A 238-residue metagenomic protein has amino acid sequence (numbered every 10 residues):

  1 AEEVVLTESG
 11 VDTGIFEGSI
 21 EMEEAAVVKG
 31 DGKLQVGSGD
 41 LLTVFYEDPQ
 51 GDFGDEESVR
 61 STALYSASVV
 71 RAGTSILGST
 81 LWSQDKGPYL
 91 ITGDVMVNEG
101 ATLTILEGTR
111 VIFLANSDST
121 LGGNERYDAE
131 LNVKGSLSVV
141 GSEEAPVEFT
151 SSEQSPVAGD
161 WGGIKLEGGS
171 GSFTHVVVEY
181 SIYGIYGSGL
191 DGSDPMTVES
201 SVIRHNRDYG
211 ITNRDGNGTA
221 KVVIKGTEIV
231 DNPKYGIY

Functional and structural regions predicted by a protein language model:
A1-V5, G10: Extended low-complexity, serine/threonine- and proline-enriched intrinsically disordered segments
T7, T43-Y46, V59: Anionic, low-complexity intrinsically disordered segments
S9-Q35: Aromatic sugar-binding surface patches on proteins that engage polysaccharides or sugar-phosphate polymers
V27, D48-D55: Short acidic/polar inter-strand loop motif in beta-rich domains
D31, Y65-Y238: Beta-strand/loop edge motif enriched in small/polar residues
G32-P49: Short, aromatic- and glycine-rich surface loops/edge beta-strands on solvent-exposed regions
D52-S68: Short beta-strand elements
